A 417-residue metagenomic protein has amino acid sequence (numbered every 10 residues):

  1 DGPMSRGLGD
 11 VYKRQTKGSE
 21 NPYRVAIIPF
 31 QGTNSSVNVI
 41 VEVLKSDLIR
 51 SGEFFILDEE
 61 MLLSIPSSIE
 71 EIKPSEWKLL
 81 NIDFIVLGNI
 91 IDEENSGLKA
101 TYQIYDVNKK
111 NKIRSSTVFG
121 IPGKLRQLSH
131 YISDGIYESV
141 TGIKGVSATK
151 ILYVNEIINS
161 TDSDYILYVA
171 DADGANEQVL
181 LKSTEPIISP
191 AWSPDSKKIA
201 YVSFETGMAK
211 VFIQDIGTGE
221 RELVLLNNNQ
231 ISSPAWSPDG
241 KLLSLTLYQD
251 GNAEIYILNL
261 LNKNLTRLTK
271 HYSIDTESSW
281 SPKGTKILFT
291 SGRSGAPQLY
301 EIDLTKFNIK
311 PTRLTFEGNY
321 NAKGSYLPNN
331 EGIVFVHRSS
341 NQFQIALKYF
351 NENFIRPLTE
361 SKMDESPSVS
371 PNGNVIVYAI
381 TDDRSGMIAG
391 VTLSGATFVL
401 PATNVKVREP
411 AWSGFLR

Functional and structural regions predicted by a protein language model:
D1-Y12: Single conserved hydrophobic/aromatic residue that forms the stacking wall/gate of nucleotide- or nucleobase-binding
T16-S75, V86: Short beta-strand->alpha-helix linker/helix-N-cap micro-motif that forms a surface specificity/interaction loop
I69-G135: Amphipathic beta-strand/beta-sheet edge segments enriched in Tyr/Trp
L87, I151-N155, K198-V202, L242-T246 (+3 more regions): Residue position within the beta-strands of beta-propeller blades
S96-K99, S160-Y168, M208-F212, N252-Y256 (+3 more regions): Structural motif
I143-T149, S189-K198, P234-L242, S278-K286 (+3 more regions): Blade-terminus and WD-like Trp-Asp/Gly-His loop motifs, strongest in beta-propeller folds
D171-P186, Q214-S232, L258-I274, I302-Y320 (+2 more regions): Multi-bladed beta-propeller domains
